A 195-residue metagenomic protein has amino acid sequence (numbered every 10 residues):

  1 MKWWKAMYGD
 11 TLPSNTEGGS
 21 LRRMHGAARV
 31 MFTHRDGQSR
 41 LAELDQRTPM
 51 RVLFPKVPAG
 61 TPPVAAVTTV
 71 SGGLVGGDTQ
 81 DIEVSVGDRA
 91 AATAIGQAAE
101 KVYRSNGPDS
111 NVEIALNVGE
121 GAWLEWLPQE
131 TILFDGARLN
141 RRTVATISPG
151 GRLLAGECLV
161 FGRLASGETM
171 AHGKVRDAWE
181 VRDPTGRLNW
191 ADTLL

Functional and structural regions predicted by a protein language model:
K2-N111, E120, M170-L195: Terminal catalytic/cofactor-binding subdomain
L12, A115-V144: Well-ordered alpha/beta subsegment
V67-T68, L74-V75, Q80, I132-L133 (+2 more regions): Long, contiguous hydrophobic alpha-helical segments, chiefly transmembrane helices and signal peptides
E83-S85, T93-I95, A115-N117, E125 (+2 more regions): Extracellular beta-strand solenoid repeats
Q97-A99, Q129, C158: An acidic- and aromatic-residue-enriched active-site/binding cleft used to recognize and process polar
T131-L133, R138-N140, L153, E157-L195: Short acidic-hydrophobic catalytic motif
